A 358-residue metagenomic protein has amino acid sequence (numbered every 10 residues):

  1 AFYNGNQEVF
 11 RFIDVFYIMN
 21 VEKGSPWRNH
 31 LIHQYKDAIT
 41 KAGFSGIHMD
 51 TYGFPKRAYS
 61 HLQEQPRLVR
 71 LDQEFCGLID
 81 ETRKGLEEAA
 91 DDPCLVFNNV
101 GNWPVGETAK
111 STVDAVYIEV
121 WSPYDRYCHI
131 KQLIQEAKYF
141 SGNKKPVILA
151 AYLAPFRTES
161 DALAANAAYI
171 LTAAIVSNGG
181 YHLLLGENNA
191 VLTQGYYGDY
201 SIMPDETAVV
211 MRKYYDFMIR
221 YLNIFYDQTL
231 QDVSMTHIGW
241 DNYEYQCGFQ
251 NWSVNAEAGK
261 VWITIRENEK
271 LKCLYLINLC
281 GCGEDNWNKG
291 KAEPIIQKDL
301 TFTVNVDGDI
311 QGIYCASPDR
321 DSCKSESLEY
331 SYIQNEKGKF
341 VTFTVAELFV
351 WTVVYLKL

Functional and structural regions predicted by a protein language model:
A1-A42: Active-site-adjacent "subsite" loops/lids of carbohydrate-active enzymes
A1-F12, Y59-P66, V113-A115: Aromatic- and acidic-residue-enriched segments that line the glycan-binding/catalytic groove of carbohydrate-active
P26-V105, K110, Q132: Active-site and adjacent substrate-binding regions of carbohydrate-active enzymes
H48, P55-R57, D91-A137, R157-V176: Substrate-binding cleft/loops of secretory-pathway carbohydrate-active enzymes
T51-P55, K144-T236: Aromatic/acidic polysaccharide-binding cleft in carbohydrate-active enzymes
C247-G308, T352: Carbohydrate-binding surface patches
Q297-S325: Solvent-exposed beta-hairpin/edge-strand motifs
Q334-L358: C-terminal beta-strand-rich structural cap/linker in extracellular carbohydrate-active enzymes
